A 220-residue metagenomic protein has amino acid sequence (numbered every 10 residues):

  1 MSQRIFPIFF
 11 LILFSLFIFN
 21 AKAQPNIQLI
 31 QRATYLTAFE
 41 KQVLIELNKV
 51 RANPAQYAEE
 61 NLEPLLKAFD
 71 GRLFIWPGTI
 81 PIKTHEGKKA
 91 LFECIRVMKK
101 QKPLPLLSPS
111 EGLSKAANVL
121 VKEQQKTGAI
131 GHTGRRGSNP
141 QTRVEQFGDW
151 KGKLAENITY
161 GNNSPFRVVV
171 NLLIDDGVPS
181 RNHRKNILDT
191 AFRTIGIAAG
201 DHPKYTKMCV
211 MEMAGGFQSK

Functional and structural regions predicted by a protein language model:
M1-F9: Bacterial N-terminal signal peptides that target proteins for export
I5-F6, N26, F166-R167: Short hydrophobic/aromatic segments of transmembrane alpha-helices and their interfaces
I8-F17: Bacterial N-terminal signal peptides
A21-P25: Boundary at the C-terminal end of the N-terminal hydrophobic targeting segment
I27-Q31: N-terminal targeting sequences that direct proteins away from the cytosol to non-cytosolic compartments
A33-F147, T190: Short, well-ordered surface patches within globular domains
S110-F217: A well-ordered secondary-structure block
